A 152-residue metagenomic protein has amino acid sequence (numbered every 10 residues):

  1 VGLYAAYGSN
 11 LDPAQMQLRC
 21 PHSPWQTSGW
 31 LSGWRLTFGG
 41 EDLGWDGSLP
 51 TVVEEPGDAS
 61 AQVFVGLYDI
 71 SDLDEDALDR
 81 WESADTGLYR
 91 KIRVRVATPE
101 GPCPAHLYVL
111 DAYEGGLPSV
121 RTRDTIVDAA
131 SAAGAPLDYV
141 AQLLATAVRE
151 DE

Functional and structural regions predicted by a protein language model:
V1-E152: Glycine-aromatic micro-motifs
